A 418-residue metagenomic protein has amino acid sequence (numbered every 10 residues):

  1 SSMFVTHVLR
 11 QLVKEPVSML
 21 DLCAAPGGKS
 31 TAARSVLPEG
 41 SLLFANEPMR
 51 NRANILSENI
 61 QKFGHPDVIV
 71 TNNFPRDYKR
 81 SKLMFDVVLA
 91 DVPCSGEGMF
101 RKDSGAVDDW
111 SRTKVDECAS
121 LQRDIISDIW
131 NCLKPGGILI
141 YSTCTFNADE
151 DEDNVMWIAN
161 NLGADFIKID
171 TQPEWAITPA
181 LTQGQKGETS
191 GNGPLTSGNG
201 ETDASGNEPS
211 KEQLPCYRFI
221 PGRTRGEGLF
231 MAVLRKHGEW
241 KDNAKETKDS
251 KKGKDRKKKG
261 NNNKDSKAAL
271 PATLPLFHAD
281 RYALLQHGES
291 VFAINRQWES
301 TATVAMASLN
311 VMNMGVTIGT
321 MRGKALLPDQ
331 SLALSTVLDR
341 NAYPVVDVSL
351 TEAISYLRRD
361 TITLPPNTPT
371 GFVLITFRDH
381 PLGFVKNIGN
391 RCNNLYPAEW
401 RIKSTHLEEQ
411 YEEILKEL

Functional and structural regions predicted by a protein language model:
P16-C23: Conserved class I S-adenosyl-L-methionine
P26-P38: Conserved SAM-binding loop of SAM-dependent methyltransferases across substrates and taxa, primarily the Class I
P38, L133-K134: Helix-to-beta-strand junctions that scaffold the AdoMet/dcAdoMet cofactor pocket in Class I SAM-dependent enzymes
P48-S81: S-adenosyl-L-methionine
N51, V87-S127, I140, C144-D151: Mobile active-site "lid"/loop adjacent to the S-adenosyl-L-methionine
K79-L89: A short acidic, Gly/Pro-enriched loop at the edge of an enzyme's catalytic core that lines a small-molecule cofactor
T145-S290, W298-E299, G383: C-terminal catalytic and target-recognition region of SAM-dependent MTase-like enzymes, primarily methyltransferases
E227-L229, H237-L418: Polybasic, low-complexity RNA-engagement segments
